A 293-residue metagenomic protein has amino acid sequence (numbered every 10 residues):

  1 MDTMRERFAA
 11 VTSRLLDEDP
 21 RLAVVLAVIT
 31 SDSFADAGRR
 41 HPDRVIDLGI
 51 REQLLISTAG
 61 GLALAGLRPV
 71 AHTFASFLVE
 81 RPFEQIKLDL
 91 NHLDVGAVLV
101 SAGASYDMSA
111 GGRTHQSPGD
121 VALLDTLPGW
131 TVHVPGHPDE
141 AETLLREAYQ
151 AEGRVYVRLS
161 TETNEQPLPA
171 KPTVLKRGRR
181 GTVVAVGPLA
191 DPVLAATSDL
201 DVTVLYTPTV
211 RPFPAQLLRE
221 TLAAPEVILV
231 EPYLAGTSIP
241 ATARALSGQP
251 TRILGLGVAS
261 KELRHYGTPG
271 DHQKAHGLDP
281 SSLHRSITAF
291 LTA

Functional and structural regions predicted by a protein language model:
M1-L145, Y149-E152, T163: Thiamine diphosphate
A23-L26, T30-R40, M108, S160-A293: Thiamine diphosphate
H72, V100, P135, R158 (+2 more regions): Generic beta-sheet signal
R154-Y156: Short, structured loop/turn "capping" segments at alpha-beta junctions
